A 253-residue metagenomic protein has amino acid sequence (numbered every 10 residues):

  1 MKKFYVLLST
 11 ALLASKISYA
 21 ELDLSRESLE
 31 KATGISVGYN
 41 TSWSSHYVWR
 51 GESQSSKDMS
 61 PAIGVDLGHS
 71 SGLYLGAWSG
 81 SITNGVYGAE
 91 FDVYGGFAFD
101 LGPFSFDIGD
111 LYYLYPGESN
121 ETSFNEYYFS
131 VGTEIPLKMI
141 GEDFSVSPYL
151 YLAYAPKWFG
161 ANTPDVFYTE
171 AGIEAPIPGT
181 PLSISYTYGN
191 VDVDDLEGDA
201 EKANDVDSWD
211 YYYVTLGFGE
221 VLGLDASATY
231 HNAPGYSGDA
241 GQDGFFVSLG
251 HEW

Functional and structural regions predicted by a protein language model:
E21-S36, G72, D100-S105, S119-N120 (+4 more regions): Short loop/turn motifs that connect adjacent beta-strands in outer-membrane beta-barrel proteins
E21-T83: Short glycine/proline- and aromatic-enriched beta-strand/turn motifs that initiate or cap beta-hairpins
T33-I35, K57-P61, Y87-F91, F104 (+4 more regions): Residues that define the transmembrane beta-barrel architecture of outer-membrane proteins
V37-T41, I63, L73-L75, V93 (+8 more regions): Transmembrane beta-strands of outer-membrane beta-barrel proteins
W43-W49, S79-T83, F99-L101, Y112-P116 (+7 more regions): Transmembrane beta-strands of outer-membrane beta-barrel pores
S56-Y112, F218: Glycine- and aromatic-enriched membrane insertion/assembly motifs of diderm outer-membrane and organelle channel
F124-N204: Detector for outer-membrane/organellar transmembrane beta-barrel domains, recognizing the amphipathic beta-strand
F218, L222, G241-W253: Outer-membrane beta-barrel "beta-signal"
